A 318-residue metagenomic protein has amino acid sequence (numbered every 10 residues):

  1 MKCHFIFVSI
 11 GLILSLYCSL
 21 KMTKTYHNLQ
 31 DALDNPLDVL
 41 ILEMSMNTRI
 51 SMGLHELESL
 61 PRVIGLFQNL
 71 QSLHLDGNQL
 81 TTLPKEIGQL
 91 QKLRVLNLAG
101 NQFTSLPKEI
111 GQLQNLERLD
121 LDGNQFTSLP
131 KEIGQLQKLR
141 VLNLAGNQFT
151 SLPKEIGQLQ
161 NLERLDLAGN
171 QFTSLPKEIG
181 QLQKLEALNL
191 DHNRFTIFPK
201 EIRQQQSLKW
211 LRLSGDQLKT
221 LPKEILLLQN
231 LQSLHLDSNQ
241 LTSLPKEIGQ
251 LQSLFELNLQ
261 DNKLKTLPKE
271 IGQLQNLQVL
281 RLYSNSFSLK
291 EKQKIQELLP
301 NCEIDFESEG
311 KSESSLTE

Functional and structural regions predicted by a protein language model:
M1-F5: Positively charged n-region of N-terminal signal peptides that target proteins for export
V8-S15: Bacterial N-terminal signal peptides
Q30, L60-R62, L83-K85, L106-K108 (+8 more regions): The feature encodes a structural signal of leucine-rich repeats
L33-N78: LRR N-terminal entry segment and analogous cap-like coil->beta motifs
P36, L66-N69, G88-K92, Q112-N115 (+8 more regions): Leucine-rich repeat
L42-M44, I50, L73-L75, L96-L98 (+9 more regions): Conserved hydrophobic beta-strand positions in leucine-rich repeat
P268-E318: Leucine-rich solenoid repeat scaffolds
